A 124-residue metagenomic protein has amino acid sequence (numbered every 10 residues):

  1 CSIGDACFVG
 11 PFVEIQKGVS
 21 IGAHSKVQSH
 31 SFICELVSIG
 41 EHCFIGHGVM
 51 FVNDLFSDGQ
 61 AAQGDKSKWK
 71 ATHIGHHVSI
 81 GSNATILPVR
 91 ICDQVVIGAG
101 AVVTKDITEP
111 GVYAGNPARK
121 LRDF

Functional and structural regions predicted by a protein language model:
C1-I91, P117, F124: Flexible, glycine/small-residue-enriched loop-and-beta-strand segment within the central core of proteins
Q94-V103, V112: C-terminal/domain-terminus segments
T108-E109, F124: Conserved beta-to-alpha transition
E109, A114-P117: Acidic, glycine-centered active-site loop in nucleotide-sugar glycosyltransferases
